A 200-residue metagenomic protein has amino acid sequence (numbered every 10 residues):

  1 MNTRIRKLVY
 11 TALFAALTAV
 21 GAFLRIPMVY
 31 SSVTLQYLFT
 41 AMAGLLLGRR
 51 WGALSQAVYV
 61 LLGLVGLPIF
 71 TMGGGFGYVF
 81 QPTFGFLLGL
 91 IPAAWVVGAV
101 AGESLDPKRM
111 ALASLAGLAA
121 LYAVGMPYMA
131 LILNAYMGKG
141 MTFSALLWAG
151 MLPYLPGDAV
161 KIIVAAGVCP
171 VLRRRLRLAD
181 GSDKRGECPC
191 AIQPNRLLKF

Functional and structural regions predicted by a protein language model:
M1-S55, V65: Hydrophobic transmembrane alpha-helices
T3-F14, Q36-T40, P82, F86 (+2 more regions): Residue-level signature of transmembrane alpha-helical entry/exit and packing/kink sites in multi-pass membrane
L13, V20, G77-A123: Short helix-perturbing small/polar motifs within transmembrane alpha-helices
G21-V33, V60-A93: Interfacial aromatic-anchored transmembrane helix boundaries in multi-pass membrane proteins
L46-R50, V96-S104, V171-L176: Structural signal for the C-terminal ends of transmembrane alpha-helices and the immediately following loop
G52-Y59, G66-F70, V96-V97, L121 (+2 more regions): Alpha-helical transmembrane segments and their lipid-water interface positions in multi-pass membrane proteins
S104-D183: Membrane-embedded alpha-helical hairpins and interfacial helices in multi-pass inner-membrane proteins
C188, P194, F200: Cationic, low-complexity basic patches in intrinsically disordered or flexible, solvent-exposed regions
